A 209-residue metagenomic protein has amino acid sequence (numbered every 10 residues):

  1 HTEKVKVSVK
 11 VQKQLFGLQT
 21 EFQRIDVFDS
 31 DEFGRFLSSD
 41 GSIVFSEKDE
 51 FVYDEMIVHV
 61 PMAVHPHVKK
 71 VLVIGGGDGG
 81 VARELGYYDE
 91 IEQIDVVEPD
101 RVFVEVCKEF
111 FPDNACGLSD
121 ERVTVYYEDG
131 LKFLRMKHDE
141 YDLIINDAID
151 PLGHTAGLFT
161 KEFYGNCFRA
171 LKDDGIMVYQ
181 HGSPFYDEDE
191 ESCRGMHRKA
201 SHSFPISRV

Functional and structural regions predicted by a protein language model:
H1-E3, H67, G182: Short, compositionally biased strand/turn segments that nucleate or flank brief secondary-structure elements
H1-F36: N-terminal auxiliary segments of SAM/dcSAM-dependent transferases
R35-D40, N146-A148: Gly-rich Lys/Arg/Thr-decorated short loops/hinges at beta-loop-alpha junctions or inter-strand turns that position
F45-Y179, Y186-C193: The AdoMet/dcAdoMet-binding core of the Class I SAM-like
Y164-G165, E190-V209: Conserved Class I S-adenosyl-L-methionine
